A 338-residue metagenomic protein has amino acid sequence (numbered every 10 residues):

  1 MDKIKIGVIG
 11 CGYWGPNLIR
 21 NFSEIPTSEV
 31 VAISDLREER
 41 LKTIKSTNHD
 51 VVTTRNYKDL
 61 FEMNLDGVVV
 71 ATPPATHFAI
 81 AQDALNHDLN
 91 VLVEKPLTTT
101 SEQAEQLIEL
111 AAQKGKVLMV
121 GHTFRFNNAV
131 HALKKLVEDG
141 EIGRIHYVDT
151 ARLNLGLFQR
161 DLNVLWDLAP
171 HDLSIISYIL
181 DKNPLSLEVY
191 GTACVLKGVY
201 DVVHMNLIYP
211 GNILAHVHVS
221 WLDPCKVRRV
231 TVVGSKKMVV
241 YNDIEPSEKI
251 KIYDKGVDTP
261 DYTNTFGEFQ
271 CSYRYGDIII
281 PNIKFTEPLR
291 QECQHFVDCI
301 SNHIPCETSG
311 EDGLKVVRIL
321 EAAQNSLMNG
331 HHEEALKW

Functional and structural regions predicted by a protein language model:
M1-N48, P288: N-terminal Rossmann-like dinucleotide-binding module
M1-V8, I278, N282, H295 (+1 more regions): Terminal low-complexity tails and localization/encapsulation signals of metabolic enzymes
L18, N48-L110: Beta-loop-alpha module in the N-terminal Rossmann-like domain of NAD(P)-dependent dehydrogenases, especially those
S28, G67-V69, Q291, H295-W338: C-terminal helix-rich "cap/oligomerization" subdomain common to oxidoreductases
A32, G67, Y147: Short, Asp-centered acidic motifs that coordinate Mg2+ and/or phosphate in catalytic or ligand-binding sites
A75, T98-R160: A contiguous active-site-proximal alpha/beta segment in oxidoreductase catalytic domains
P170-V257, N282-P305, A322-A323: Contiguous beta-strand/loop segments that form the cofactor/metal-binding neighborhood of enzyme cores
